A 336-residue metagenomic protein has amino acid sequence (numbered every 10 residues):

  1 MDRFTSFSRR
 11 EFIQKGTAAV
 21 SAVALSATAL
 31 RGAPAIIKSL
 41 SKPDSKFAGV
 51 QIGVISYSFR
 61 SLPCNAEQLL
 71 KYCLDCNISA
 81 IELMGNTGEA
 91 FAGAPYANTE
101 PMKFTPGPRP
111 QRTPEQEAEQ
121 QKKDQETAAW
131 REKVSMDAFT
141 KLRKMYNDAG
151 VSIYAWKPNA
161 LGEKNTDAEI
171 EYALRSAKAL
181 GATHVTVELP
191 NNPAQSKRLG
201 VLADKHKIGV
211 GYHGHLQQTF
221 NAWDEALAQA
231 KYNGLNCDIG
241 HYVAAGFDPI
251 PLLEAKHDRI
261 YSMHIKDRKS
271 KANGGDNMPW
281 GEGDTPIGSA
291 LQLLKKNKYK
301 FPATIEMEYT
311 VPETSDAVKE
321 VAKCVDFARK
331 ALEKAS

Functional and structural regions predicted by a protein language model:
D2-S6, R10-T28, A33-G53, S58-A80 (+5 more regions): Histidine-acidic metal/acid-base catalytic patches
G16-A29, D44, E132, F139 (+3 more regions): Active-site acidic/histidine proton-transfer and metal-coordination neighborhood in alpha/beta enzyme cores
S58, E126-K133, K157-N159, H241 (+1 more regions): The substrate-binding groove and active-site-proximal loops of carbohydrate-active enzymes, especially glycoside
P63-E67, Y72, E115-K141: Aromatic- and glycine-enriched glycan-recognition loops and surfaces that form the carbohydrate-binding subsites
M84, K157-N159, E188, K266 (+1 more regions): Conserved residues at the C-terminal ends of beta-strands
F91-P106, A128, K133-R143: Glycine-rich, positively charged N-terminal anion/phosphate-binding segment
R109, E126-A129, D148: N-terminal glycine-/serine-/threonine-rich beta1-alpha1-beta2 phosphate-ribose binding loop of Rossmann-like
